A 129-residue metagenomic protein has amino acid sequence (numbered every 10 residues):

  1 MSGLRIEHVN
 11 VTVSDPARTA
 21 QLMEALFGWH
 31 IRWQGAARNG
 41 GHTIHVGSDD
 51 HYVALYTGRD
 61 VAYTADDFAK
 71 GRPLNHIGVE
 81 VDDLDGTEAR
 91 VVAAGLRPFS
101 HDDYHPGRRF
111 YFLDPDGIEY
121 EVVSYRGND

Functional and structural regions predicted by a protein language model:
M1-A20, L74-V79, R126-D129: N-terminal beta-strand motif that seeds the catalytic metal site of vicinal oxygen chelate
M1-S2, Q34, E88, V92-D129: Vicinal oxygen chelate
N10-V53: Core segments of cupin and vicinal oxygen chelate
G40, D60-D66: A short, acidic/glycine-rich surface segment
G40, P73, P106: Exposed loop/turn and edge beta-strand positions of beta-sandwich/beta-sheet ligand-binding modules
D49-V53, D60-A62, L84-G86: Short, charged/polar surface micro-motifs in flexible loops or helix N-caps
A54-Y56, E121: Conserved beta-strand in the GNAT
K70, H76-V91: Mid-chain, well-packed structural core segment of small domains
